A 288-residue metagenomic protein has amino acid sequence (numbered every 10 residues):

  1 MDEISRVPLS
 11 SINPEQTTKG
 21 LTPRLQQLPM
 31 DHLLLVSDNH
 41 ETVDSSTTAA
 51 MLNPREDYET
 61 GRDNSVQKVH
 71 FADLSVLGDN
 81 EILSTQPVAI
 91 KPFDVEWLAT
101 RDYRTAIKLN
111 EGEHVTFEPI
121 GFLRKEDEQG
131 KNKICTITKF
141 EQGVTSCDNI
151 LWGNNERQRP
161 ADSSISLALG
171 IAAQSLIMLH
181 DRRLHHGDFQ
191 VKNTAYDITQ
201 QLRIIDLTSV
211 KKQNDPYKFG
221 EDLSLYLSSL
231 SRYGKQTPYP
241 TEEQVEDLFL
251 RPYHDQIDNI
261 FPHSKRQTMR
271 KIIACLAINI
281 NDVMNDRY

Functional and structural regions predicted by a protein language model:
E3-Y58: Juxta-kinase regulatory segment immediately upstream of eukaryotic protein kinase catalytic domains
T48-I107: ATP-binding glycine-rich loop module of kinase domains
L98, E118-A168: Conserved structural core of kinase catalytic domains
T105-V115: Structural motif at the C-terminus of the N-lobe alphaC helix and the adjacent alphaC-beta4 loop of the Hanks-type
L109, S175-L179: Conserved hydrophobic alpha-helix
D181-V191: Catalytic-loop of the protein kinase fold
N193-D206: Conserved protein kinase catalytic/activation segment
R203-Y288: C-lobe/activation-segment region of protein kinase-like
